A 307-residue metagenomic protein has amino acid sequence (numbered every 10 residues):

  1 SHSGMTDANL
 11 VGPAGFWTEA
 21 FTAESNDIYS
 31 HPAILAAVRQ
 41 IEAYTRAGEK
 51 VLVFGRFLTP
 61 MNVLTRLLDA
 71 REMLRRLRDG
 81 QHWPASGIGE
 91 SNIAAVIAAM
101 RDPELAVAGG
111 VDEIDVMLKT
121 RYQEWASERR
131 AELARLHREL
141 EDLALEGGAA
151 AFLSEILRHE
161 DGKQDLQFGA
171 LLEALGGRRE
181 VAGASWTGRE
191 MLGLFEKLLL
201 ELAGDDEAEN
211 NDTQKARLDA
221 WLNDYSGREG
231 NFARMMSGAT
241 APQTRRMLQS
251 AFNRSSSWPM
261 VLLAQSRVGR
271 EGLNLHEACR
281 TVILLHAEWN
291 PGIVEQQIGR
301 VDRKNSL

Functional and structural regions predicted by a protein language model:
S1-S255, L263, V268-L273: Helicase motor interdomain insertion/brace
Y29, H286-W289: Short amphipathic alpha-helical molecular recognition features
T59, W289-N290: Conserved beta-strand elements of beta-rich interaction domains across eukaryotes, especially beta-propellers
L67-E72, C279-R280, I298-R300: Short secondary-structure boundary/capping segments
P259-V261, T281: Short, Asp-centered acidic motifs that coordinate Mg2+ and/or phosphate in catalytic or ligand-binding sites
G269-R270, L284, R303: Residues immediately C-terminal
L273-A287: A short beta-strand element within the Helicase C-terminal
N290-L307: Conserved SF2 helicase motif VI
